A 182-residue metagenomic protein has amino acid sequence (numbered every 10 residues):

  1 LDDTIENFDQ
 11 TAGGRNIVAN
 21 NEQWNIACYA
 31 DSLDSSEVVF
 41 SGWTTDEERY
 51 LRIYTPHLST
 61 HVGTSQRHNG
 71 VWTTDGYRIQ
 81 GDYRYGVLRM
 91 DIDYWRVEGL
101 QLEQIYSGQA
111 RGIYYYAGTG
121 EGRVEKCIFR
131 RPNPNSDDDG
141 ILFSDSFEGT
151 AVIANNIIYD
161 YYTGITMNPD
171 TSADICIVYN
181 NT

Functional and structural regions predicted by a protein language model:
L1-S35, V39: Acidic Gly/Asp/Thr-rich repetitive segments characteristic of extracellular carbohydrate-active and adhesion proteins
N20, D34, E47, Q109 (+3 more regions): Short loop/turn segments at connectors of secondary-structure elements within structured domains
L33-R52, H61-V97, E103-T119, S144-D145: Extracellular beta-strand-rich solenoid/capping regions of secreted or surface-exposed proteins that bind or remodel
R49-T55, G76-Y77, I92-Q104, T119-N133 (+3 more regions): Right-handed parallel beta-helix
S59-T60, N135: Self-maturation zones of extracellular/virion spikes and adhesins
